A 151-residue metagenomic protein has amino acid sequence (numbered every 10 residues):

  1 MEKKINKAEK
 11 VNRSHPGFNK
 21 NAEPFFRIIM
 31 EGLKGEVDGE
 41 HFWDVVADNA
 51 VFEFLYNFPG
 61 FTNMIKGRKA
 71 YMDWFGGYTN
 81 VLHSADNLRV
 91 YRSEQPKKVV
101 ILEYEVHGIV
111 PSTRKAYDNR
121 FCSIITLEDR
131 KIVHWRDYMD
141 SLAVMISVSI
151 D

Functional and structural regions predicted by a protein language model:
M1-D44, I150-D151: Short, low-complexity N-terminal intrinsically disordered segments enriched in polar/charged residues
E2-G17, G76-D151: A beta-strand edge to alpha-helix "cap/lid" segment located at domain peripheries
F25, H41-W43, A50, G67 (+4 more regions): Hydrophobic pocket/interface hotspot
F26-I29, L33, V46, F75 (+2 more regions): Hydrophobic alpha-helical core bundles mediating ligand binding, dimerization, or RNAP-core interactions
G32, F61, H134: Short, flexible active-site loop motifs that bind/organize anionic cofactors or intermediates
D38, A70, D140: Residue-level recognition of oxygen-bearing side chains
W43-K98: A solvent-exposed, acidic/Ser-Thr-rich amphipathic alpha-helical stretch
